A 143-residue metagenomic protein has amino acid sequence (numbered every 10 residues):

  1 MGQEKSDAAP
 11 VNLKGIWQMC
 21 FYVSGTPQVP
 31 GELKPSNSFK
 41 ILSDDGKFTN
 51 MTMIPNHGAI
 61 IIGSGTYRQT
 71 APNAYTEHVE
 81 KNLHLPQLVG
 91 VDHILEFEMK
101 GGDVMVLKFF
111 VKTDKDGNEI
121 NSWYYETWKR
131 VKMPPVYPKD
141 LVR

Functional and structural regions predicted by a protein language model:
M1-I62, T76-R143: Lipid interaction determinants
T70-Y75: Short, conserved beta-turn/loop elements at beta-strand boundaries and strand-helix junctions
